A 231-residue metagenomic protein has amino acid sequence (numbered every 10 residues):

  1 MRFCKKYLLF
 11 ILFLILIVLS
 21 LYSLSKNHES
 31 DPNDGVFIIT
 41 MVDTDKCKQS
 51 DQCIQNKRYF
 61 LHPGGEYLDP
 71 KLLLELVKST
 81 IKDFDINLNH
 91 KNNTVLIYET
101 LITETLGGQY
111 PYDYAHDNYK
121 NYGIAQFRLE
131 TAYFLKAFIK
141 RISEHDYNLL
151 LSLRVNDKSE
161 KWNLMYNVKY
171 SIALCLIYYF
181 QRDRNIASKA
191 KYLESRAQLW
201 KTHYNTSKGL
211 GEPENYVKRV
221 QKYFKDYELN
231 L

Functional and structural regions predicted by a protein language model:
M1-L14: N-terminal Sec-pathway targeting helices
L12-F84: N-terminal export signals and maturation junctions of secreted/periplasmic proteins
F60-E214: Catalytic glycan-binding domains that act on GlcNAc-containing polysaccharides
P213-L231: Long, charge-rich low-complexity segments
